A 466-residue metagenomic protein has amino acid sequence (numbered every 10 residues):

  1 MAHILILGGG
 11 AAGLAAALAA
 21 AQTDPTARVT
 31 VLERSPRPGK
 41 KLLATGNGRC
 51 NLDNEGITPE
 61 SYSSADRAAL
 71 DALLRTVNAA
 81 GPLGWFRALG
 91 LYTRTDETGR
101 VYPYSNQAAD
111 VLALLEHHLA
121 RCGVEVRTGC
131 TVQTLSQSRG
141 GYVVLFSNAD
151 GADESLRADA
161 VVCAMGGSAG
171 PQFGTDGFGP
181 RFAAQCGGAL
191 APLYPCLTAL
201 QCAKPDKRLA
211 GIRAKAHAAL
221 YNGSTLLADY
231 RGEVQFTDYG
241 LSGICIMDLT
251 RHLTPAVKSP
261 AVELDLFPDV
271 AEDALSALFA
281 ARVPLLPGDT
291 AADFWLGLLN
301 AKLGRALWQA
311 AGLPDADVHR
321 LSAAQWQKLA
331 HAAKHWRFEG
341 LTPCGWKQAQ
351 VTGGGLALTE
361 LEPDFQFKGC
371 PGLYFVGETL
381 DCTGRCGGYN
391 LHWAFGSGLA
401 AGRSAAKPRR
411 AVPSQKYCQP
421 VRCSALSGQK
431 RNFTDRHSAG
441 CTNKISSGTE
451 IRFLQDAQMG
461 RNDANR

Functional and structural regions predicted by a protein language model:
H3-V31, A401-A406: N-terminal Rossmann-like FAD-binding beta1-loop-alpha1 element of flavoenzymes
L5-L7, L32, V132, S155-P171 (+3 more regions): Short hydrophobic core segments
A21, P36-P38, A44, L52 (+3 more regions): An anion/pyrophosphate-binding glycine-rich loop and adjacent beta-alpha core in soluble alpha-beta enzymes
N47-T98: Glycine-rich active-site loop/strand segments that organize a redox cofactor
T128, G304-T383: A glycine-rich dinucleotide-binding beta-alpha-beta segment and adjacent secondary-structure elements that constitute
T128-G141: A conserved short coil-to-beta-strand element within the FAD-binding core of flavoproteins
A160-D206: Glycine-rich loop(s) and the adjacent beta-strand/alpha-helix scaffold that form part
A169-F182, C186, C382-P408: A conserved FAD-binding loop/helix module that cradles the flavin
